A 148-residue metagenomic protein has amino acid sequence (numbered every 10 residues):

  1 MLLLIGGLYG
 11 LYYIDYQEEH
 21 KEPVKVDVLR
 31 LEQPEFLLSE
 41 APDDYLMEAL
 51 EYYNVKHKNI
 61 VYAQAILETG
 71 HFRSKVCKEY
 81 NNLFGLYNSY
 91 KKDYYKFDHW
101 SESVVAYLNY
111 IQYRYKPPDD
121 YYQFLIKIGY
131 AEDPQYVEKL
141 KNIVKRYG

Functional and structural regions predicted by a protein language model:
M1-G148: Catalytic cores of secreted/periplasmic lytic hydrolases that degrade extracellular macromolecules
